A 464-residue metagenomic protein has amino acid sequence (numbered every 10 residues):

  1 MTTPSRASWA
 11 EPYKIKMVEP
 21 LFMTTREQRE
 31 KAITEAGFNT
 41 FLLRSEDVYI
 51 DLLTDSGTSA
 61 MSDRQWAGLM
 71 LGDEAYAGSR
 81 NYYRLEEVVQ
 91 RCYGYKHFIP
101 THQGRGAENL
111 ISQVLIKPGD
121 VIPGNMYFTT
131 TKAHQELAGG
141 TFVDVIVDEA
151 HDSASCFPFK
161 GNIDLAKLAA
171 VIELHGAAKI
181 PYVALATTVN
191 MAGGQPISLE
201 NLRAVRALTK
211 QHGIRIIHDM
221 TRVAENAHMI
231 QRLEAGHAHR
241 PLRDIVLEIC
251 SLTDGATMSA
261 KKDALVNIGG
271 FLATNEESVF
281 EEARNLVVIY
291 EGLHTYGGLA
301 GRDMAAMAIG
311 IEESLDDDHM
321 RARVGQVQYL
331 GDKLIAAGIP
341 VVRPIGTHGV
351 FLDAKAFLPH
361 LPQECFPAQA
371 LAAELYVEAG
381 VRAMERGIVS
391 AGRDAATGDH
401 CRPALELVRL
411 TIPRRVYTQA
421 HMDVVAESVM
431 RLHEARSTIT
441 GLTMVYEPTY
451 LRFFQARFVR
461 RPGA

Functional and structural regions predicted by a protein language model:
T2-F38, L42-S45, D51-A60, Q65 (+4 more regions): Conserved PLP-enzyme active-site core in the AAT-like
F22-T25, A370-V377, M430: C-terminal, active-site-flanking charged/polar segments
L71: Aromatic- and Gly/Pro-rich donor/ligand-binding loops that form nucleotide- or phosphate-bearing donor binding pockets
I99-P100, R382-E385, R409-T411: Conserved active-site loop/cleft motifs that coordinate metal ions or position small ligands
I268, H348, E406-L410: Short amphipathic alpha-helical segments
E281, P359-P367, R415-V424: Short, conserved charged micro-motifs
T295-M304, I309-A373, V377-A404, T440-Y450: Conserved small-domain helix->loop->beta segment predominantly found in fold-type I
S390-A464: PLP-dependent enzyme catalytic core of the Aspartate aminotransferase-like
